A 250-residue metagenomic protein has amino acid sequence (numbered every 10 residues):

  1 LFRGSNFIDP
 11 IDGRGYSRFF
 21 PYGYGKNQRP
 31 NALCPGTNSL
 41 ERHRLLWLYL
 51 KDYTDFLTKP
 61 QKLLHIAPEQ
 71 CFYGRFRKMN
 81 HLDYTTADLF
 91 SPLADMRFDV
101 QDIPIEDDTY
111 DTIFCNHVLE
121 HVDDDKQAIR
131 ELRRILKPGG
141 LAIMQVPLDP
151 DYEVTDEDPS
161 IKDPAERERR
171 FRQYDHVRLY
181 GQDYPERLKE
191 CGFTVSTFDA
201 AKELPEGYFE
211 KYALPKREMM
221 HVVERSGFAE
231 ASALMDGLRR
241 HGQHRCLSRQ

Functional and structural regions predicted by a protein language model:
L1-P104, K202-R249: Conserved N-terminal segment of class I S-adenosyl-L-methionine
F2-F7, I11, D123-L132, K137 (+1 more regions): S-adenosyl-L-methionine-dependent methyltransferase catalytic module, highlighting the catalytic core
I66, Y110-F114: Hydrophobic beta-strand segment of the Class I
L89, C115, P147-D149: An acidic- and aromatic-residue-enriched active-site/binding cleft used to recognize and process polar
D102-D107, R134: Short conserved loop adjoining the S-adenosyl-L-methionine
H117-H121: Short catalytic micro-motifs in class I SAM-dependent methyltransferases
